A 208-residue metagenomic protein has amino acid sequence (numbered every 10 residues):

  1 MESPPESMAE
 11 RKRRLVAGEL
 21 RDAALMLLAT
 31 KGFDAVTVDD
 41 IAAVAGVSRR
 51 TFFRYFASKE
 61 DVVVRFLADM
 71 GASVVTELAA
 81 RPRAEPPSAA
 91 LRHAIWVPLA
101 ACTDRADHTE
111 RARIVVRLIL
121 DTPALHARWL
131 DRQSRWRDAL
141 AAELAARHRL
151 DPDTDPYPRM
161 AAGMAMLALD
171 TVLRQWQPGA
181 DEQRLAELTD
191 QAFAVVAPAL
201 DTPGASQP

Functional and structural regions predicted by a protein language model:
M1-K31, A35-V47: Basic, helix-initiating cap at the start of DNA-binding domains
S3, A142, A146, P178-P208: C-terminal peripheral helix-coil segments that are non-catalytic and often amphipathic
S7, K31-F33, F53-V63: HTH DNA-binding helix-turn interface
L28, T37-V38, K59-M70, L91 (+1 more regions): Amphipathic alpha-helical segments enriched in hydrophobic/aromatic and basic residues that form the DNA-contacting
D40-A43, F52, L91: Append "Primarily bacterial transcriptional regulators
A72-V115: Hydrophobic alpha-helical connector segments
T122, S134-A161: Hydrophobic alpha-helical bundle segments that form small-molecule/ligand-binding pockets
R128-R132, P158, A162-E182, P198-G204: Amphipathic C-terminal alpha-helical segment
